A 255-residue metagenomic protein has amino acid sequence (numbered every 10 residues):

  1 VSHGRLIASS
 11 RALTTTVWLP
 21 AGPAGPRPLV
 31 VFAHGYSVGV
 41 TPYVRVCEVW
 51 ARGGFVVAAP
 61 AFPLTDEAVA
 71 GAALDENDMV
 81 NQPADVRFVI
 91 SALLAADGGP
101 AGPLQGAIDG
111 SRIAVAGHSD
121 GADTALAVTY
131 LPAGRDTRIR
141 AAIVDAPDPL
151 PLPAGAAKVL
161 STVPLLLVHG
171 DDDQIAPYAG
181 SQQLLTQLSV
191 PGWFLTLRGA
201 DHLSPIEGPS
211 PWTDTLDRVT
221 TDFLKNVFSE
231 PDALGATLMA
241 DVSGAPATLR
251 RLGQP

Functional and structural regions predicted by a protein language model:
G4-I108: Serine-hydrolase catalytic machinery in alpha/beta-hydrolase-like enzymes
H34-Y36, G117-A122, G170: Conserved alpha/beta-hydrolase "nucleophile elbow" surrounding the catalytic nucleophile
V89-V159: Primarily recognizes the serine-hydrolase "nucleophile elbow" in alpha/beta-hydrolase and SGNH/GDSL folds
S161, L167-H169, D173: Short beta-strand/loop motif that positions the catalytic acidic residue of the alpha/beta-hydrolase fold
D172-A176, H202: Acidic catalytic loop of the alpha/beta-hydrolase fold
P177-T186: Short alpha-helix in the alpha/beta-hydrolase fold that links the catalytic acid
L188-L203: Catalytic histidine neighborhood in serine/cysteine hydrolases with alpha/beta-hydrolase-type architecture
G199, P209-P255: Alpha/beta-hydrolase-fold serine-hydrolase catalytic core, especially in secreted/extracellular enzymes
